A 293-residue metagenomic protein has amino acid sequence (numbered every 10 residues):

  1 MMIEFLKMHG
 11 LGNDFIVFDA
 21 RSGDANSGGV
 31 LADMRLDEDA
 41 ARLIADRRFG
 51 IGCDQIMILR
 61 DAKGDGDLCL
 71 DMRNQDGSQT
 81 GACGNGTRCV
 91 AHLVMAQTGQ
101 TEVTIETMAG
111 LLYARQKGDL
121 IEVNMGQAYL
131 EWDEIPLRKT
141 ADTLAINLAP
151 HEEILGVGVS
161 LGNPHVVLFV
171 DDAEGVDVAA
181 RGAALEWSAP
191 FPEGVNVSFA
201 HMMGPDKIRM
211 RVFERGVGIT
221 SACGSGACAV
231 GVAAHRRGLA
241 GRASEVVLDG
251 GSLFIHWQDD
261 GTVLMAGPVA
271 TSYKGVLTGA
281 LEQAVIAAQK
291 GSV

Functional and structural regions predicted by a protein language model:
M1-G118, V167-V293: A glycine-rich beta-to-alpha transition motif near the start of alpha/beta enzyme domains, typified by
M108, L130, A141-L144: Zinc-dependent deaminase
G118-A128: Membrane helix-loop-helix hairpins that form the core translocation module of multi-pass transporters
I121-V123, I146, V263-M265: Generic recognition of long tandem-repeat/solenoid scaffolds
E122, I135-L137, L148: Extended alpha-helical solenoid/rod scaffold regions of large eukaryotic vesicle-tethering complex subunits
Y129-D133, K274: Short, charged/polar, Gly/Pro-enriched secondary-structure boundary elements
A141-P150, I286-V293: Short, cationic low-complexity segments
L144-G175: Internal active-site segments that recognize and position negatively charged phosphoryl groups and nucleotide moieties
